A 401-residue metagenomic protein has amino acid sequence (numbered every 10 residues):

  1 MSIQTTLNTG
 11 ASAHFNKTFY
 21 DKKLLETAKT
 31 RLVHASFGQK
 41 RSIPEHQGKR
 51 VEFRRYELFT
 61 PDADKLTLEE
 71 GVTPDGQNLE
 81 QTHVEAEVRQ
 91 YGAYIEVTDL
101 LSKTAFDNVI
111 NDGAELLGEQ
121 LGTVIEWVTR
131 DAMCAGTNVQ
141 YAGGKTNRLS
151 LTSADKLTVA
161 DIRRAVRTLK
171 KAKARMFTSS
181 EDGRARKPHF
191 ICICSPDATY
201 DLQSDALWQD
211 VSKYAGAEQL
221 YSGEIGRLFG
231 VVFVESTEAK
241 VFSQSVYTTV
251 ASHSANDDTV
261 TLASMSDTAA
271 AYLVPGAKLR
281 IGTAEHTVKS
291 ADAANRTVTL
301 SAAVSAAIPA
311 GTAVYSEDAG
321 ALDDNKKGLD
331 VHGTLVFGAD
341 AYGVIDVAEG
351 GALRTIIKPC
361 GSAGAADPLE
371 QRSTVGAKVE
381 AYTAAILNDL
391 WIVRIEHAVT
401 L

Functional and structural regions predicted by a protein language model:
M1-A86, D389-R394, A398: N-terminal "assembly arms/tails" that initiate or stabilize quaternary assembly in self-assembling proteins
S2-N8, N325, D340-A341, V347-L401: Extended, compositionally biased alpha-helical segments that mediate assembly or anchoring
F53, E80-R148, G183-A198, D367-V379: Long, contiguous amphipathic alpha-helices that act as assembly "spine/axial" helices in icosahedral shell and virion
P61-D64, A105, D201-S204, V211 (+2 more regions): Short helix/loop capping segments that flank catalytic or ligand/cofactor-binding pockets
V139-I225: Extended, solvent-exposed, turn-rich assembly/linker loops in the middle of proteins
S153-A160, W208, S236, K240-T312 (+1 more regions): Autoprocessing Asn-cyclization modules and mimics
S222-S245, A319-A339, G343, R354-I357 (+1 more regions): Long, compositionally biased low-complexity segments
T283-E285, T299-A341, V347-G350: Cys-His-centered catalytic/binding microenvironment captured across papain-like cysteine peptidases and homologous
